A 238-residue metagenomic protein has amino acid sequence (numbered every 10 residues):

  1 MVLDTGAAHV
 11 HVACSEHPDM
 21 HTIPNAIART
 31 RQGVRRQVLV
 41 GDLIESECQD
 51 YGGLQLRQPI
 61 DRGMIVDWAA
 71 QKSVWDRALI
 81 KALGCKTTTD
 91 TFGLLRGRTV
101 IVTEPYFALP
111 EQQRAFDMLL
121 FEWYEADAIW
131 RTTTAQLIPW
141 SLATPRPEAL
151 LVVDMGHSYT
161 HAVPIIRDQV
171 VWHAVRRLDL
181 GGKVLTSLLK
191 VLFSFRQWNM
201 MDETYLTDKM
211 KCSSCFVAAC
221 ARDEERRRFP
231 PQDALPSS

Functional and structural regions predicted by a protein language model:
M1-A26, S141-V170, L189: Gly/Thr-rich phosphate-binding beta-strand-loop-beta motif of the actin/hexokinase/Hsp70
M1-L119, A128, W172-A174: Conserved phosphate-binding loops in N-terminal lobes of ATP-dependent enzymes of the actin/Hsp70/sugar-kinase
L3-D4, W75, V100-V102, F116 (+6 more regions): Structural signal for hydrophobic/aromatic residues that build the beta-strand cores of folded beta-sheet domains
S15, Q32, I80-G84, F121 (+7 more regions): Short amphipathic alpha-helices and their capping/turn residues within compact interaction modules
M20, W68, K72, Q113 (+3 more regions): Generic preference for well-ordered alpha-helical elements
R96-E104, T133-I138, E203-K211, R226-F229: Short amphipathic alpha-helical segments embedded in low-complexity Lys/Glu-rich regions
D117-L142: Charged, flexible boundary elements
I166-S238: Phosphate-binding glycine-rich/basic clefts of nucleotide- and phosphate-handling proteins, predominantly
